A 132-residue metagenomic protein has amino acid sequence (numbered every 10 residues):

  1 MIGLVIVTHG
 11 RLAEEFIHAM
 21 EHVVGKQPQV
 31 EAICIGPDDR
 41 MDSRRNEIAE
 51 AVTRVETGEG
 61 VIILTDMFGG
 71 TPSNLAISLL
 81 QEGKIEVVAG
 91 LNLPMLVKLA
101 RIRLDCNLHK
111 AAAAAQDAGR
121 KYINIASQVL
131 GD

Functional and structural regions predicted by a protein language model:
M1-D132: N-terminal loops that bind phosphate or other acidic moieties and the adjacent beta-alpha structural core
